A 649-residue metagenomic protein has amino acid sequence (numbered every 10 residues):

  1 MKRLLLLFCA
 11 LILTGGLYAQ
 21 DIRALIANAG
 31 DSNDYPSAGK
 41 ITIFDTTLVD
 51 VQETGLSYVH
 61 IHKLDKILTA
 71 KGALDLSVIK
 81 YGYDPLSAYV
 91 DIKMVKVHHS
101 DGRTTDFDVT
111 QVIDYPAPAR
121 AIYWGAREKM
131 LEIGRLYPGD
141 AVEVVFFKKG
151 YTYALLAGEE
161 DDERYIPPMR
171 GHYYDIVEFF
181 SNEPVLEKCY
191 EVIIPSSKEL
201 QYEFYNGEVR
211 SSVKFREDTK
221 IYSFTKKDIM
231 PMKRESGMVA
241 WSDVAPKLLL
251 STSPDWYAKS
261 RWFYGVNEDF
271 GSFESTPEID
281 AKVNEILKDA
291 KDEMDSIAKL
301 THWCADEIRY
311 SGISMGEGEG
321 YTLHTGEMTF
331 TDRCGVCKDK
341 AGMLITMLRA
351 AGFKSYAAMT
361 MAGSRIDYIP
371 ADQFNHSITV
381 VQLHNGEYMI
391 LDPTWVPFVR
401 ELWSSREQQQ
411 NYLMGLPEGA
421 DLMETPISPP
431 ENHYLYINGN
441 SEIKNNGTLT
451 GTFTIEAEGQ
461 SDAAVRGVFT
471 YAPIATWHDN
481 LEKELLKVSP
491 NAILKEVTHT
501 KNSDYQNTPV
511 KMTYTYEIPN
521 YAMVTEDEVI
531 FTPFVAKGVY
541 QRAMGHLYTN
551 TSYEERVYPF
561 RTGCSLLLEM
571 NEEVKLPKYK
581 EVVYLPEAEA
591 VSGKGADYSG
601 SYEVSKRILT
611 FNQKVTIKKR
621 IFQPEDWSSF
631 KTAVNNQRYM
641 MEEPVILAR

Functional and structural regions predicted by a protein language model:
L4-L13, L344: Sec-dependent N-terminal signal peptides
L13-T14, W403: Single-residue recognition of alpha-helix boundary sites
G15-A19: Sec/Tat signal peptide C-region and signal peptidase I cleavage site
Q20-R649: A sensor for short, sequence-defined functional sites
